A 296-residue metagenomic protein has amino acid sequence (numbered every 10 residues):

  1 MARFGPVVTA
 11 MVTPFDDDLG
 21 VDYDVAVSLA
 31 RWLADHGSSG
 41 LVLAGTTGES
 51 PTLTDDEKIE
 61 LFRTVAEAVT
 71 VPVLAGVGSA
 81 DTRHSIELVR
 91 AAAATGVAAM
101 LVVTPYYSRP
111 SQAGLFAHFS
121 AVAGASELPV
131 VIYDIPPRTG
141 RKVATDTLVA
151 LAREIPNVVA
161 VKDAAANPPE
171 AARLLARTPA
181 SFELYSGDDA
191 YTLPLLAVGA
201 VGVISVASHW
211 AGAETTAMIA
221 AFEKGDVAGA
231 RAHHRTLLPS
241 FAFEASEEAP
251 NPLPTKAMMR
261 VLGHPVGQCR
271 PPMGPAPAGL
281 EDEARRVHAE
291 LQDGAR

Functional and structural regions predicted by a protein language model:
M1-K142, A150: Active-site beta->alpha loop and helix N-cap motifs at the rims of alpha/beta catalytic domains
A2-R3, V7-V12, L29-S38, A197-A200 (+1 more regions): C-terminal alpha-helical cap/extension of soluble enzyme domains
D24, S28, D56, E60 (+8 more regions): Conserved active-site and cofactor/substrate-binding residues in soluble primary-metabolism enzymes
V71-P72, P129, V158, S181 (+1 more regions): Secondary-structure boundary/capping positions in well-ordered alpha/beta enzyme cores
G124-A125, R138-E244: Catalytic alpha/beta core domains of metabolic enzymes, predominantly
